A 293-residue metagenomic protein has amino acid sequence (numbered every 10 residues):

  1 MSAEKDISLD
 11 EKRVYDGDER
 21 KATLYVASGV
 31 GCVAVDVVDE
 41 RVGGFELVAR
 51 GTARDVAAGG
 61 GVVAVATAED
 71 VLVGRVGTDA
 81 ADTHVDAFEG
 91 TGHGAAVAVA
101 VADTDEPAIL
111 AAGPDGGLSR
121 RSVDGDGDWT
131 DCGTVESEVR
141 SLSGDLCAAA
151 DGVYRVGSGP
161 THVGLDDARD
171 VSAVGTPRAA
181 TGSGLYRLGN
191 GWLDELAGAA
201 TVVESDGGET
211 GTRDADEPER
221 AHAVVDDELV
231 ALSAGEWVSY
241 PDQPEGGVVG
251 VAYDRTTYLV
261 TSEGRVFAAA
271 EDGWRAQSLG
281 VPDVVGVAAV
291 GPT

Functional and structural regions predicted by a protein language model:
M1-T293: Acidic, polar-rich N-terminal leader regions of halophilic archaeal proteins
